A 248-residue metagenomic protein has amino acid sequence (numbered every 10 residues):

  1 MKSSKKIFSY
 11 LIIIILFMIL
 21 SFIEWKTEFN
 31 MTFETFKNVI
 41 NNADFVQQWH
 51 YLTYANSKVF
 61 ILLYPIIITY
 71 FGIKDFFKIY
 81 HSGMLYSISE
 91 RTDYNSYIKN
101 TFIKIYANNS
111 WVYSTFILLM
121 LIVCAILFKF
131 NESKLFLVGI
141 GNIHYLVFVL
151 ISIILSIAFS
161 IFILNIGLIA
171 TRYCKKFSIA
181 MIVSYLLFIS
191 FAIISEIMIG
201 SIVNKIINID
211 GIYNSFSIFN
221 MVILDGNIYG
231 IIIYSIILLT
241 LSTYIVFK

Functional and structural regions predicted by a protein language model:
M1-I15: Aromatic- and glycine-rich beta-strand/loop motifs that create alpha-glucan
K2, S235-K248: Junction motif at the cytosolic side of a transmembrane helix
K6, D93-N95, K176-A180: Membrane-helix interface segments
S9-I12, K99-N100, V112, V183-S184: Hydrophobic core positions of alpha-helical segments in small-molecule transporters and transporter systems
F17-K74, K99-R172, N214-G230: Secretory targeting signals
I19-T27, C174-N208: Transmembrane helix segments
Y70-E90, Y94: Transmembrane helix boundary and interhelical loop/hinge segments in multi-pass membrane proteins
I202-N220: Short hydrophobic, aromatic-rich alpha-helical segments embedded in or entering the lipid bilayer of multi-pass
